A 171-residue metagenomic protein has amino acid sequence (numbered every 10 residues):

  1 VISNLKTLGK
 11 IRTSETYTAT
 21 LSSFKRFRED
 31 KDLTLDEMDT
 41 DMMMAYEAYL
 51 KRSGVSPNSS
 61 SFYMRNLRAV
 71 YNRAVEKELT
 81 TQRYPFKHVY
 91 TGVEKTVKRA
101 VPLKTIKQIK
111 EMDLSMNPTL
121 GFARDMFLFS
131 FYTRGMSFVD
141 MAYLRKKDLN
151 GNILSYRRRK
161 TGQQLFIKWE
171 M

Functional and structural regions predicted by a protein language model:
V1-S53: Basic/aromatic-enriched alpha-helical hairpins
T7, I11, P57-S59, L114-P118 (+1 more regions): Short helix-to-loop capping/linker segments positioned immediately adjacent to catalytic or ligand/cofactor-binding
T13, Y17-T20, D39, S59 (+3 more regions): Hydrophobic (often cysteine-bearing) scaffold residues that line and stabilize catalytic clefts of nucleotide/cofactor
S23-F27, D36-M38, R52-P85, R134-M136: N-terminal DNA-binding recognition helix of tyrosine site-specific recombinases/integrases
M43, L67, M141: Short, basic/aromatic-rich helical patch in the C-terminal catalytic core of site-specific tyrosine
Y49-R52, R73-E76, Q108-S115, K147: Conserved helix-loop functional segments at active or binding sites
Y84-F138, A142: Basic, Lys/Arg- and aromatic-enriched nucleic-acid-binding interface segment
H88, Y143-M171: Conserved tyrosine-mediated DNA breakage-rejoining catalytic core shared by Y-recombinases
